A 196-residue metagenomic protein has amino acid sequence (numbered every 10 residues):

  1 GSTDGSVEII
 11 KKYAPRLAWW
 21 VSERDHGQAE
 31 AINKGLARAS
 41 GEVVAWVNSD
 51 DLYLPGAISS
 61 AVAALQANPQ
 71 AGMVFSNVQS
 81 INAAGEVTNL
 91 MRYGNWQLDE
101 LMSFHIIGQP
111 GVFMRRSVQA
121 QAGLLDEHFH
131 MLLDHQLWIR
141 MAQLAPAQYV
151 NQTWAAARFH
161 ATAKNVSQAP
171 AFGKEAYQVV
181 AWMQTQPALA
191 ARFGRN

Functional and structural regions predicted by a protein language model:
G1-E8, H26, N48: A conserved acidic beta->alpha catalytic loop
I9, E23-A39, S60: Glycine-rich, basic loop-to-helix element that forms the pyrophosphate-binding segment of sugar-nucleotide handling
Q28, V47, L52-A57, S80 (+3 more regions): Hydrophobic/aromatic residue at the end of a short beta strand that borders the catalytic acidic motif
A37, L90-V179: Conserved nucleotide-sugar donor-binding catalytic segment
G41, N68-A71, A145: Short, high-confidence coil segments that cap the C-terminus of an alpha-helix and link into the following beta-strand
V44: Short aromatic/hydrophobic "clamp" motif used to bind/position activated sugar donors
L52, G56-T88: Conserved donor NDP-sugar-binding/catalytic core segment of glycosyltransferases
Q184-N196: Membrane-proximal basic amphipathic "stem/tether" segments
